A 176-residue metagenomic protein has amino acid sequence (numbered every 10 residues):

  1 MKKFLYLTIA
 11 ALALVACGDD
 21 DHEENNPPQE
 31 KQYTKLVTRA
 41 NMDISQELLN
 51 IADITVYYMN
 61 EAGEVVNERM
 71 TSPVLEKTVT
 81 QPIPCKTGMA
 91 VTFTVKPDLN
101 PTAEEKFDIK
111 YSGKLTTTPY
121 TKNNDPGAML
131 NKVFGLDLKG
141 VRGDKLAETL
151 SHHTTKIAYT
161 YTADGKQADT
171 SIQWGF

Functional and structural regions predicted by a protein language model:
F4-A40: Bacterial Sec-dependent N-terminal signal peptides
N26-F176: First exposed extracellular module after export/assembly in secreted or surface-exposed proteins
